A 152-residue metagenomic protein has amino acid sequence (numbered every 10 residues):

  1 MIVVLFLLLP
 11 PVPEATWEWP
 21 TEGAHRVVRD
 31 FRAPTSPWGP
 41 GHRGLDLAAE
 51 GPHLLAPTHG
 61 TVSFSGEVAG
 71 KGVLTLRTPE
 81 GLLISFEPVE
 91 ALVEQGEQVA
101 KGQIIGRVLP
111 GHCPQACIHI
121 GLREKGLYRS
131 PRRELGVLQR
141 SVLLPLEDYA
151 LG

Functional and structural regions predicted by a protein language model:
I2-V73, A100-K101, R129-R133, V137-G152: Surface-exposed, glycine-biased beta-strand/turn segments
A48, R77-P79, R123: A generic structural motif
G51-L54, V89-E97: Short, surface-exposed secondary-structure edge patches
P57-L92, A116-H119: Zn2+-dependent peptidoglycan hydrolase active-site motif and core
V73-L76, V99-I120: Short hydrophobic beta/alpha edge segments that flank linear recognition/processing sites
H119-L127: A short hydrophobic beta-strand segment most commonly corresponding to one strand of the jelly-roll/cupin
